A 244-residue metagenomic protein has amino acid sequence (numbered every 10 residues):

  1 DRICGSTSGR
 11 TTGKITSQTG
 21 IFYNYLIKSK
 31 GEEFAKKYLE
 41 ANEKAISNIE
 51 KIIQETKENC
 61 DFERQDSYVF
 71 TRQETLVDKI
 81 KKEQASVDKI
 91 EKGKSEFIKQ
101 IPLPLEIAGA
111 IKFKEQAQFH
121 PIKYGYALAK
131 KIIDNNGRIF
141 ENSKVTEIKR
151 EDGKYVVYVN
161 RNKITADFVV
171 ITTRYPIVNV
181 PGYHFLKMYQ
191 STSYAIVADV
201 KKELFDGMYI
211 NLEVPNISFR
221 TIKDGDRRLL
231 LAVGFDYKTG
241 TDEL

Functional and structural regions predicted by a protein language model:
D1-R10: Glycine-rich FAD pyrophosphate-binding loop
G9, G13, E40-N48: N-terminal FAD cofactor-binding segment of flavoenzymes
T12-K37: N-terminal glycine-rich dinucleotide-binding loop that anchors FAD/FMN and/or NAD(P) in oxidoreductases
I21-K28, N48-A127: Flavin (FAD/FMN) cofactor-binding and adjacent substrate-gating region of FAD-dependent oxidoreductase domains
K30, E115, G234-K238: Short, histidine-centered active-site or binding-site loop motifs used for metal coordination, general acid-base
S47, E55-E63, V145-E147, K163-L244: Active-site substrate-recognition segment that forms the wall of the catalytic cavity or substrate channel
D78, A85-K89, A110-F168, T172: Helical element adjacent to the flavin cofactor pocket in flavoenzyme catalytic cores
S95-K99, I139-E141, V159, I171 (+2 more regions): General beta-strand structural signal in soluble alpha/beta enzymes
